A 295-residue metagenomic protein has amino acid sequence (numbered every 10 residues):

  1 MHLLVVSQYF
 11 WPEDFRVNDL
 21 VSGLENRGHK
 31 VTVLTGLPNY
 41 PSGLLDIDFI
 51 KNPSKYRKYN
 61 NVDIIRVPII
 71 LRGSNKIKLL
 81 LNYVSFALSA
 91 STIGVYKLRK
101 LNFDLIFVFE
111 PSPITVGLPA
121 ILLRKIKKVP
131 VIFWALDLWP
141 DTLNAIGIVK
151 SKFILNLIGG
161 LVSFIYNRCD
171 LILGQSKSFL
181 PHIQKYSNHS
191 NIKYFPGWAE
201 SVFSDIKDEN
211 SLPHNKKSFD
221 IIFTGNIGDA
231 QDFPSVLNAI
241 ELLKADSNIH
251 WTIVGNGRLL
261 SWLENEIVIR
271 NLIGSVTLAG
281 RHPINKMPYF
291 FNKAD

Functional and structural regions predicted by a protein language model:
M1-R57, L243: N-terminal subdomain of nucleotide-sugar transferases
D14, L80-V95, L105-K127, I132-L136 (+1 more regions): An aromatic- and histidine-rich active-site surface loop
L37, S178, F195-W198, R281: Carbohydrate-associated surface elements
T115, L122-I126, K152-I172: Membrane-proximal helix-turn-helix segments that form the acceptor-binding/catalytic region of lipid-linked
D170, S275, F291-D295: Acidic donor-binding loop of glycosyltransferase active sites
Q184, K193-Y194, W198-K217, D232: Acidic anion/phosphate-binding donor-loop and adjacent secondary structure in glycosyltransferase catalytic cores
P213-Q231, V236-E241, T252: Conserved donor-binding/catalytic core segment of Leloir-type glycosyltransferases
S218, T252, S261-P288: Nucleotide-activated donor-binding/catalytic signature segment of Leloir-type glycosyltransferases, i.e., the conserved
